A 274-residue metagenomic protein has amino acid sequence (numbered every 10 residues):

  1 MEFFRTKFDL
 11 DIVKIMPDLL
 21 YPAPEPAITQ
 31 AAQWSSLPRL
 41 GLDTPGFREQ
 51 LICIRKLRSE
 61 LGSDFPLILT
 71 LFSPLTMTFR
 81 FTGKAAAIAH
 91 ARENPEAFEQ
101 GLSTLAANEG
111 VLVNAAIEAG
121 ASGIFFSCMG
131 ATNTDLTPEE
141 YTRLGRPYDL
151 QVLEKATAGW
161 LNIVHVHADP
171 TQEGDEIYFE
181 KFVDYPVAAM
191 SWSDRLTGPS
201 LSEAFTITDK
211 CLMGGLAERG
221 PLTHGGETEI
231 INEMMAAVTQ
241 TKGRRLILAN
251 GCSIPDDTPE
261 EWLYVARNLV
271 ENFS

Functional and structural regions predicted by a protein language model:
M1-G41: N-terminal capping/small domains of soluble enzymes
D11, D43-S274: Active-site loop segments of alpha/beta catalytic cores
